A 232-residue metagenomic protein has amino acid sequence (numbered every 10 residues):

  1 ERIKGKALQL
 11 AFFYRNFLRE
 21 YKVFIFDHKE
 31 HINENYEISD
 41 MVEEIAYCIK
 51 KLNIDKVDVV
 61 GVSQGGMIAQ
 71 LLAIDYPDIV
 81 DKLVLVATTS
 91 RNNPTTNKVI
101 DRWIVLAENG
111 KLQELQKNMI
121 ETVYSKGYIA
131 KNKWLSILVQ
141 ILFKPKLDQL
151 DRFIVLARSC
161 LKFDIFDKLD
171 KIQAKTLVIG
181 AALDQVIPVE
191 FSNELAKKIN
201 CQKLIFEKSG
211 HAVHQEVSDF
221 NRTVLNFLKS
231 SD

Functional and structural regions predicted by a protein language model:
E1-I32: Conserved HGGG/HGGXW glycine-rich cap/lid loop of the alpha/beta-hydrolase fold
D40-V57: Conserved acidic catalytic loop of the alpha/beta-hydrolase fold
G61-G65, A69: Gly/Ala-rich beta-loop-alpha elbow adjacent to hydrolase catalytic centers
I74, D81-K111: Flexible "cap/lid" loop of the alpha/beta hydrolase fold
P94-N97, E114-L161, F166-K168: Conserved alpha/beta-hydrolase catalytic His-Asp/Glu region
I172, V178-G180, D184: Short beta-strand/loop motif that positions the catalytic acidic residue of the alpha/beta-hydrolase fold
Q185-F191: Conserved alpha/beta-hydrolase "acid-adjacent" motif
S209-N221: Catalytic histidine-centered segment of alpha/beta-hydrolase-like enzymes
